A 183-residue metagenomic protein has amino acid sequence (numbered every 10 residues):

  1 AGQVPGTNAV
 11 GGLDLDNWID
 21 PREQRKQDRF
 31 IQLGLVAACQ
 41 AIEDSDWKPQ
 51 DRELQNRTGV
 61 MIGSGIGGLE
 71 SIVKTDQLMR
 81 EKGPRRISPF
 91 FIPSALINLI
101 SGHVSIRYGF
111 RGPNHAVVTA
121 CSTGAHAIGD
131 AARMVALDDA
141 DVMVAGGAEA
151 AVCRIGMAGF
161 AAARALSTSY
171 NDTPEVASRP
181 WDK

Functional and structural regions predicted by a protein language model:
A1-W47, I97-R111: A glycine- and small-residue-enriched flexible loop/hinge segment at structural boundaries
Q24, E43-R57, I62-K183: Acyl-thioester C-C bond-transforming condensing/cleaving domain
